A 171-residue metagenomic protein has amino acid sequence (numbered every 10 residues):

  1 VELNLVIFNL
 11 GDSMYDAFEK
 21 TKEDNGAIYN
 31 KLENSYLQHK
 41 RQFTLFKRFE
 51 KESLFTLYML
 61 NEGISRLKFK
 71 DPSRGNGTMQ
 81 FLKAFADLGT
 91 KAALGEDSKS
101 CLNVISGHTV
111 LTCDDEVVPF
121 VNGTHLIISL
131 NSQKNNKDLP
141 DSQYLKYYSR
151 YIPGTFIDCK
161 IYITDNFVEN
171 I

Functional and structural regions predicted by a protein language model:
V1-L3, S98: Short, well-ordered loop/turn elements at secondary-structure boundaries
L3-L5, T155: Short beta-strand element(s) in the Bergerat
F8-M14: Glycine-rich acidic phosphate-binding loop
D16-I171: Flexible, glycine-/charge-rich segments associated with ATP-binding catalytic modules
